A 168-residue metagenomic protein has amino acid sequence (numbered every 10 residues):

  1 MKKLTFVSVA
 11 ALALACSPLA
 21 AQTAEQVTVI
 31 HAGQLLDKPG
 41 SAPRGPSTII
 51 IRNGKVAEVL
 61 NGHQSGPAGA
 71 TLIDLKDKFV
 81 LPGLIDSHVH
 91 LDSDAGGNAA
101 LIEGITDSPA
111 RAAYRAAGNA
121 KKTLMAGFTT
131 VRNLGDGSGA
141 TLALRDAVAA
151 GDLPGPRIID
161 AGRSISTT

Functional and structural regions predicted by a protein language model:
M1-K2: N-terminal secretory signal peptides that target proteins for export/translocation
T5-S17: Bacterial N-terminal signal peptides
Q22, D152-T168: Metal-coordinating catalytic core of metallo-dependent amide/deamination hydrolases
Q22-T28: Cleaved targeting-peptide boundary
A32, L60-G62, L75-K76, V89 (+3 more regions): Active-site-proximal beta-strand/loop segments in catalytic clefts of secreted hydrolases
L35, P39-L81: Histidine-rich, glycine-flanked metal-binding segment
A42-P43, S65-P67, L124-M125, A150-P154: Extracellular/periplasmic catalytic domains that process cell-envelope and extracellular macromolecules
K78-A147, D152: Metal-associated gating/positioning segment near the N- to mid-region
